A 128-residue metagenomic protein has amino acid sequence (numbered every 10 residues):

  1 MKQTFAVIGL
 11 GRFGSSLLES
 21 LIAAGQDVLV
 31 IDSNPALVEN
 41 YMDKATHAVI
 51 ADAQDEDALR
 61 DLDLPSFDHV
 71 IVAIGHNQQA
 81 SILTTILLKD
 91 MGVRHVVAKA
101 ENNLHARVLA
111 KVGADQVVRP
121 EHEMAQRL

Functional and structural regions predicted by a protein language model:
M1-L128: Cytosolic regulatory regions of ion transport systems
